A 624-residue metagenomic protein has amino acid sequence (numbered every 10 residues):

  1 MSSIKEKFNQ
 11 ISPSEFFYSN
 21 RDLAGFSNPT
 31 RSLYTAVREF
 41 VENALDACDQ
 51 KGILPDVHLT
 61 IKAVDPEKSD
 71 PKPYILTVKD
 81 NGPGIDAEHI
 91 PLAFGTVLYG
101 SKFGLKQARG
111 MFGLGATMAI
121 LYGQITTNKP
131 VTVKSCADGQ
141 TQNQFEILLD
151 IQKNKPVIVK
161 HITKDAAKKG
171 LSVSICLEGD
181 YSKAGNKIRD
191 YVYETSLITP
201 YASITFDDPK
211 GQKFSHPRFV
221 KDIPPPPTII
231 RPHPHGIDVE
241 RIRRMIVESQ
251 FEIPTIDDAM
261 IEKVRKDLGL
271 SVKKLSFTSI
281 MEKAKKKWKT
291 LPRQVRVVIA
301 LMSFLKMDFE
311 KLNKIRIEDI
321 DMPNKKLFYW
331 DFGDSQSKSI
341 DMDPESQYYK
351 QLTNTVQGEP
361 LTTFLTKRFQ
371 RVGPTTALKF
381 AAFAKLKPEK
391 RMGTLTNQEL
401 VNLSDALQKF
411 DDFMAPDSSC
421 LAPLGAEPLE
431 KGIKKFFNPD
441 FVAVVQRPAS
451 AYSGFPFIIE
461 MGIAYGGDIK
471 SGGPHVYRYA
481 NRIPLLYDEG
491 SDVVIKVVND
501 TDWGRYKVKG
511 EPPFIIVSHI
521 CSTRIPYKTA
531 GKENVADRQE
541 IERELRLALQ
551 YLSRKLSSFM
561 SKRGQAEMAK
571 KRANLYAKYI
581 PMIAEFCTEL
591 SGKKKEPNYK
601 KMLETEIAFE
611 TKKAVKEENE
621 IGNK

Functional and structural regions predicted by a protein language model:
M1-D56, E88-L92, I223-P225, I230-I237: Bergerat-fold GHKL ATPase/HATPase_c domain
P66-T77: Short, highly conserved beta-strand within the GHKL-type HATPase_c fold
Y74-I75, G100-G236, Q336, L386-L403 (+1 more regions): GHKL-type ATPase core
D80: Acidic ATP/Mg2+-coordinating residue in the GHKL
G84-D86: A short glycine-centered beta->alpha linker in the GHKL/HATPase_c
Q152-P156, G179-Y201, K210-E252, T363 (+3 more regions): Charged regulatory segments coupled to nucleotide-binding catalytic modules in large multidomain enzymes
D258, D267-F309: Basic, Lys/Arg- and aromatic-enriched nucleic-acid-binding interface segment
D258, K314-L352: Conserved tyrosine-mediated DNA breakage-rejoining catalytic core shared by Y-recombinases
